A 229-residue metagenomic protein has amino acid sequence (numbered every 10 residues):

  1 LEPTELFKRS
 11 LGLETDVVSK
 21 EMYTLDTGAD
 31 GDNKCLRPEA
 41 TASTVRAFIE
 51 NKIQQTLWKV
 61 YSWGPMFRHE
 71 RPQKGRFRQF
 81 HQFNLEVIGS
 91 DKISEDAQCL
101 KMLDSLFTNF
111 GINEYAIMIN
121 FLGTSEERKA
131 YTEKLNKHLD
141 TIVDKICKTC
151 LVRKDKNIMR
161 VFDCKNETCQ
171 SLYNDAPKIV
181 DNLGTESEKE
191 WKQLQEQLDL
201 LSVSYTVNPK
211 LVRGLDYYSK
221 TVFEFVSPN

Functional and structural regions predicted by a protein language model:
L1-N229: TRNA-recognition modules of translation machinery and tRNA-sensing kinases, especially anticodon-binding
